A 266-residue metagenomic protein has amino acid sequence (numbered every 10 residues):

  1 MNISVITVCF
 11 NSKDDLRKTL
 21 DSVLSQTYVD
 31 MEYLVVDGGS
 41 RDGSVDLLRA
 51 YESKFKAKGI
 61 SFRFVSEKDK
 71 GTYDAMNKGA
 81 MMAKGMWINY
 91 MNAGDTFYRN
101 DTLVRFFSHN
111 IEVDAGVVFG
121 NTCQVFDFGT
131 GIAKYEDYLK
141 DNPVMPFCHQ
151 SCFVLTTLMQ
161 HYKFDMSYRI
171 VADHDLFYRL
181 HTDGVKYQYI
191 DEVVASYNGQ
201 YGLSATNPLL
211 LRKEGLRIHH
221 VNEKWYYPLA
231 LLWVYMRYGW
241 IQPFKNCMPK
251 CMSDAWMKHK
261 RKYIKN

Functional and structural regions predicted by a protein language model:
M1-A205: Nucleotide-sugar donor-binding/catalytic module of glycosyltransferases that assemble extracellular/cell-envelope
R99, H174, Y178-R179, E214-R217 (+4 more regions): Solvent-exposed, non-transmembrane amphipathic alpha-helical segments
Y187, P208, P243-C247: Short alpha-helix boundary/capping motifs
V193, A205-L229: Catalytic core of nucleotide-sugar-dependent glycosyltransferases
H220-N266: Membrane-proximal basic amphipathic "stem/tether" segments
